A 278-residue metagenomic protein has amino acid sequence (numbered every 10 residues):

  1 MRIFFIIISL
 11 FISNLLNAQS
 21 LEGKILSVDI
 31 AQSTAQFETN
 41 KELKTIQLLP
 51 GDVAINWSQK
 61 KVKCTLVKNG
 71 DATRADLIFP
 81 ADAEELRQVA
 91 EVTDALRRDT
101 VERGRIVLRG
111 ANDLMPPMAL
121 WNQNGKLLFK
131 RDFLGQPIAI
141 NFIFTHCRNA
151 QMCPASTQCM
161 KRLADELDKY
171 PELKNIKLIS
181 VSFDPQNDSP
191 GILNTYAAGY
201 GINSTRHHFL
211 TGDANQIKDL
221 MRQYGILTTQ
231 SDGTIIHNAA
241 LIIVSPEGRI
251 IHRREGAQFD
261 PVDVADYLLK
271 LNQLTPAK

Functional and structural regions predicted by a protein language model:
F4-N14: Bacterial N-terminal signal peptides
N17-L114, K278: N-terminal targeting signals for export/organelle localization
L26, L128-F129, I251-H252: Generic structural signal for well-ordered beta-strand positions
L66, I143-H146, A164-P171, Y200 (+3 more regions): Sec/Tat-exported extracytoplasmic proteins
A119-L120, I243: Hydrophobic beta-strand positions
L128-C159: Short active-site neighborhood of thiol/selenol oxidoreductases, capturing the structured segment around
A155-L220: Structural microenvironment flanking redox-active thiols in thiol-disulfide oxidoreductases
A164, L227-K278: Thiol-/selenol-based redox modules, centered on thioredoxin-like and closely related oxidoreductase domains
